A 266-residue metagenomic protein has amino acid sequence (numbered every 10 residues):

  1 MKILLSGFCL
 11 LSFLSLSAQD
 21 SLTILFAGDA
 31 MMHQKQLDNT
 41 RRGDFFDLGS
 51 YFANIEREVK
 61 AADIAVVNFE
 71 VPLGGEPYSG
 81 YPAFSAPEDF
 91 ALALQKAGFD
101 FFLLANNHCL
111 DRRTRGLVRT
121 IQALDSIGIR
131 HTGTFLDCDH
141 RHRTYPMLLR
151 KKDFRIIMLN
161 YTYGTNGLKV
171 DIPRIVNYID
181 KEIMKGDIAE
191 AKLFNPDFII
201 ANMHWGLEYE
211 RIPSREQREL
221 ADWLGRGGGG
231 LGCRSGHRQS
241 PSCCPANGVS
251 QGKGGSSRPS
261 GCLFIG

Functional and structural regions predicted by a protein language model:
M1-Q19: Bacterial Sec-dependent N-terminal signal peptides
A18-G266: Acidic, metal/ion-coordinating pockets
